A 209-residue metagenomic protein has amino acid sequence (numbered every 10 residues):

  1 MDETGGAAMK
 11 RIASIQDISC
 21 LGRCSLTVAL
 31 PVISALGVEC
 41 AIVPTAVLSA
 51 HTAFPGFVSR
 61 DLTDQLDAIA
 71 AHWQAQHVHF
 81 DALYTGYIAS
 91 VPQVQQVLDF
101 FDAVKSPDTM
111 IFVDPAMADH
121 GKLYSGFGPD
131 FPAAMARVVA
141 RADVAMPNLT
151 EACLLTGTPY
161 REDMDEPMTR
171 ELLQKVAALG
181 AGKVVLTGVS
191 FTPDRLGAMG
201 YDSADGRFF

Functional and structural regions predicted by a protein language model:
G5-V113, M117-S125: Conserved N-terminal subdomain of the carbohydrate kinase-like
C20-L21, R207-F209: Short pre-catalytic strand/loop immediately N-terminal to key active-site residues, enriched for Gly-Thr
S125-R207: Conserved phosphate/ATP/ADP-binding segment of small-molecule kinases
